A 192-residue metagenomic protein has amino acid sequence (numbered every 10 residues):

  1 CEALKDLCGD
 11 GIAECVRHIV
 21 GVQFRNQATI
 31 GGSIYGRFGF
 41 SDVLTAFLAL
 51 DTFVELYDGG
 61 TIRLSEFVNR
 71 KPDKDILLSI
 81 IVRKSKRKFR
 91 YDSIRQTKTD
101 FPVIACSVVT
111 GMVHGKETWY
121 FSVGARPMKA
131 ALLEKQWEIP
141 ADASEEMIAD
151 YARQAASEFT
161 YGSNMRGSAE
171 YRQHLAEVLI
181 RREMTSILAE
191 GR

Functional and structural regions predicted by a protein language model:
C1-R192: C-terminal structural segment of proteins
